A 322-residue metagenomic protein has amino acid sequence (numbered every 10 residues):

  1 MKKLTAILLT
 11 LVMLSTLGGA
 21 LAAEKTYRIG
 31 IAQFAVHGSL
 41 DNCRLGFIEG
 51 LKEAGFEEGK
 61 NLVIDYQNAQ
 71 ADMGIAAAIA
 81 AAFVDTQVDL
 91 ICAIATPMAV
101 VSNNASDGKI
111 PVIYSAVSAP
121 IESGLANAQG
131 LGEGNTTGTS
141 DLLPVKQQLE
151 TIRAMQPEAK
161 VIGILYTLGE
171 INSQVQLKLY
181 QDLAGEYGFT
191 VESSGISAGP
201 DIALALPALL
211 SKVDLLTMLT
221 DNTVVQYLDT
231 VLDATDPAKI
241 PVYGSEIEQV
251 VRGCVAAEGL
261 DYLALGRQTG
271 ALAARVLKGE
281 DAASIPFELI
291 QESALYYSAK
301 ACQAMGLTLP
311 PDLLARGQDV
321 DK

Functional and structural regions predicted by a protein language model:
L4-T5, A23-K322: Short hydrophobic alpha-helices and adjacent helix-cap/hinge residues
L8-T16: Bacterial N-terminal signal peptides
G18-A22: Sec/Tat signal peptide C-region and signal peptidase I cleavage site
